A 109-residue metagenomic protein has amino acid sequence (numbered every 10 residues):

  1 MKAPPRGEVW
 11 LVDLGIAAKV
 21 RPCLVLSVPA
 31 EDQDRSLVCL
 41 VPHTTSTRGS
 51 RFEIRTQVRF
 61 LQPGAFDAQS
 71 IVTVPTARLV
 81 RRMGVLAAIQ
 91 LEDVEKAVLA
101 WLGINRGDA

Functional and structural regions predicted by a protein language model:
M1-A109: Conserved functional hotspots at enzyme active or ligand-binding sites that engage polyanionic ligands
